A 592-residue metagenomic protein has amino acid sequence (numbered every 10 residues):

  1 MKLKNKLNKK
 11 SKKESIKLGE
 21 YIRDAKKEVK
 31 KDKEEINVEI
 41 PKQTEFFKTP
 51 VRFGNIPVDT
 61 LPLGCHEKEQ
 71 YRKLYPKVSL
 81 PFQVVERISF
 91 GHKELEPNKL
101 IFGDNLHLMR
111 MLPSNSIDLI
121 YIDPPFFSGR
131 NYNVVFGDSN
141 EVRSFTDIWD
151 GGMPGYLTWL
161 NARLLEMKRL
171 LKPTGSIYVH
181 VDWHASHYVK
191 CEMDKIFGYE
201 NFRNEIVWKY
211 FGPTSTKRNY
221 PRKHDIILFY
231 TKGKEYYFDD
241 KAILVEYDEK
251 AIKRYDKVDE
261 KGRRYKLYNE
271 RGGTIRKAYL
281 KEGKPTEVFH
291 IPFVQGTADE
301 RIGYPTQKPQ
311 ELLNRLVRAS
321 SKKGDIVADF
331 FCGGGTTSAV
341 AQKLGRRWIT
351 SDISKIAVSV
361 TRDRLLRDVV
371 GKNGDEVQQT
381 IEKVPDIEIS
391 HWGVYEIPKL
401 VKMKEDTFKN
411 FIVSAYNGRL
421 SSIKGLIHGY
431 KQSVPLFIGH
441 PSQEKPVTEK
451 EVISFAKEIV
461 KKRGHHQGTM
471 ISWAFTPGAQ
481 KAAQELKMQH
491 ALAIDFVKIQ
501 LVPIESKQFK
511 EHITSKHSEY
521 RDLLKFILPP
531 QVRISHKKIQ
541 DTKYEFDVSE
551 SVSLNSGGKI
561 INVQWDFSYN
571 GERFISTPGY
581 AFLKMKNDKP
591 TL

Functional and structural regions predicted by a protein language model:
M1-P97, I117-D118, K190, D194 (+5 more regions): Accessory, often C-terminal, charged low-complexity segments
S89-H92, R143-W149, I291-I302: Short glycine/proline-rich turn/loop motifs
P97-G103: Conserved SAM-binding strand-loop segment of SAM-dependent methyltransferases
D104, I120-D123, V327: Hydrophobic beta-strand segment of the Class I
L108-S114: Short conserved loop adjoining the S-adenosyl-L-methionine
S116-S176, H184, D240-N269, I275 (+1 more regions): SAM-dependent methyltransferase catalytic-core segment centered on the flexible catalytic loop and adjoining short
I117, L160-R163, I177, V189 (+2 more regions): Extended, hydrophobic alpha-helical segments in both membrane/secreted and soluble proteins
E166-L171, H180, I196, S320: Conserved helix-to-beta-strand junction in the class I
